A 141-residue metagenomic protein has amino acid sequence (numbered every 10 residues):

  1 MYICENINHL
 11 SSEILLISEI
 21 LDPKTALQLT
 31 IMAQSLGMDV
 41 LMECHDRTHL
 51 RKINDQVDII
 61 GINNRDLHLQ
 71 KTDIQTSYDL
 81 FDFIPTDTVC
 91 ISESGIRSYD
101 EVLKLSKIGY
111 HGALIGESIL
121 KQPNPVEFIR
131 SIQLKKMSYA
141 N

Functional and structural regions predicted by a protein language model:
M1, L21-Q28, H45-D55, I59 (+2 more regions): Short loop-to-alpha-helix "cap/lid" segments that border enzyme active sites across diverse enzyme classes
M1-L10, D46-Q56, S92-I115, E127-I132: Catalytic cores of alpha/beta
M1-T25, I62-K71, I108-F128: Glycine-rich phosphate-binding active-site loops on the catalytic face of alpha/beta enzymes
E13-L15, G37-L41, D58-G61, V89-I91 (+1 more regions): Structural preference for beta-strand elements that scaffold enzyme active sites
I17-S18, L41-M42, E93-S94, E117: Small/polar loops that bind or transfer phosphate-bearing groups
Q34: Anion (oxyanion) recognition and catalysis
D39-E43, P85-T88, G109, M137-A140: A general structural signal for short secondary-structure boundary/capping elements
F81-F83, S106, K121-N141: C-terminal helical cap(s) of enzyme catalytic domains, especially alpha/beta-barrels
